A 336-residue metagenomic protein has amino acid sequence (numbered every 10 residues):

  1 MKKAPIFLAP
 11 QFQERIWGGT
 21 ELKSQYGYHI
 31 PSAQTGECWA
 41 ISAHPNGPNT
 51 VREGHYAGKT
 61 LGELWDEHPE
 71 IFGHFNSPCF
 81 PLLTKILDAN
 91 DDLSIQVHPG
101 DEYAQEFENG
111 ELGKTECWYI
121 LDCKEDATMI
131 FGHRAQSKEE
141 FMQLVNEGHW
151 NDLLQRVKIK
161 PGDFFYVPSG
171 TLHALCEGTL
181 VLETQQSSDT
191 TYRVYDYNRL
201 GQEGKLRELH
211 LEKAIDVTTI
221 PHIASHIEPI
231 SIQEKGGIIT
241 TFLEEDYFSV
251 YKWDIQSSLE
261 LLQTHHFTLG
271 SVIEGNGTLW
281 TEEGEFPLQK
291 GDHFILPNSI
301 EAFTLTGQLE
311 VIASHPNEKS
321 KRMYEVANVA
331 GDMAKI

Functional and structural regions predicted by a protein language model:
M1-Q136, N198-S225, V250, E318-S320 (+1 more regions): Transition-metal
C79, L87-D92, C123-D126, T171-T191 (+3 more regions): Ligand-binding loop in jelly-roll beta-barrel domains
T84, L93, G110, E116-Y119 (+5 more regions): His/acidic/aromatic-lined binding-pocket segments of jelly-roll/cupin-type domains and related regulatory beta-sandwich
E111, C117, D122-P161, Y166: Intrinsically disordered, low-complexity linker/loop segments enriched in Gly/Pro and charged/polar residues
V145-R193: Loop-centered beta-sheet repeat module
L154-Y166, W280-I300: Short acidic-glycine-tyrosine-enriched beta hairpin
Y192-T264: C-terminal amphipathic alpha-helical segment
W253, L269, G275, G291 (+1 more regions): Hydrophobic, well-ordered secondary-structure elements that form the walls of internal hydrophobic environments
